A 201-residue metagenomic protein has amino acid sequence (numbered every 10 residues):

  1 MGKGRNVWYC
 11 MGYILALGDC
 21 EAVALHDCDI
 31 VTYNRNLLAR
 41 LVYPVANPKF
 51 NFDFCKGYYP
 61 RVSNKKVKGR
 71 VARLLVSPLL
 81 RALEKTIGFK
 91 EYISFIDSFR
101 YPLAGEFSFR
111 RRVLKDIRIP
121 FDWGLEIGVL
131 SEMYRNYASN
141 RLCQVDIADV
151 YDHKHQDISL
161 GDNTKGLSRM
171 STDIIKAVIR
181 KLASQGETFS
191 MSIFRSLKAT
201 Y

Functional and structural regions predicted by a protein language model:
M1-G18: Active-site-proximal specificity loops/subdomain of glycosyltransferases
G18-V31: Short beta-strand-to-loop acidic/aromatic patch adjacent to the donor-nucleotide binding site
E21, I158-Y201: Terminal low-complexity segments of carbohydrate-biosynthetic enzymes
T32-R61: Conserved donor-nucleotide/metal-binding helix-loop-beta segment in metal-dependent transferases, i.e., the alpha-helix
S63-R70, I87-E106: A recurrent flexible, glycine/aromatic-enriched loop bordering the glycosyltransferase active site that acts as
S77-I87, R100-D116: Conserved nucleotide-sugar donor-binding and metal-coordinating catalytic region shared by glycosyltransferases
F121, S131-V150: Catalytic donor-sugar/metal-binding loop of nucleotide-sugar-dependent glycosyltransferases
C143-N163: Active-site donor/metal-binding and catalytic loop motifs of nucleotide-sugar-dependent glycosylation enzymes
